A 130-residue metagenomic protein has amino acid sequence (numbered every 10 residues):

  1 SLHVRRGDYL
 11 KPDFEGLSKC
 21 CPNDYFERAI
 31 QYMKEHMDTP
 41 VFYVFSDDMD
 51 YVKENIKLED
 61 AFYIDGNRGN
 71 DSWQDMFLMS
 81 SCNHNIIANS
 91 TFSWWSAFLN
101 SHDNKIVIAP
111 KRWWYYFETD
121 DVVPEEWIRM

Functional and structural regions predicted by a protein language model:
S1-N70: Core catalytic architecture of nucleotide-activated donor-dependent transferases building glycoconjugates
D13, F77, E126-W127: Solvent-exposed, flexible loop/coil residues
G16-L17, K57-E59, N100-H102, V122-P124: Short, glycine/charged-enriched secondary-structure capping and boundary segments
N23, E27-Y43, N83-N85, N89 (+2 more regions): Solvent-exposed, well-ordered amphipathic alpha-helical segments that flank/support binding or catalytic loops
Y25, Y51-N55, W94-F98, W113 (+1 more regions): Tryptophan-centered motif/residue detector
Y63-D65, A109, R129: Structural signal for conserved beta-strand scaffold positions within catalytic alpha/beta enzyme cores
S72-E118: A donor-sugar binding/catalytic signature common to diverse glycosyltransferases and related nucleotide-sugar
Y115-M130: Leloir-type glycosyltransferase catalytic cores
